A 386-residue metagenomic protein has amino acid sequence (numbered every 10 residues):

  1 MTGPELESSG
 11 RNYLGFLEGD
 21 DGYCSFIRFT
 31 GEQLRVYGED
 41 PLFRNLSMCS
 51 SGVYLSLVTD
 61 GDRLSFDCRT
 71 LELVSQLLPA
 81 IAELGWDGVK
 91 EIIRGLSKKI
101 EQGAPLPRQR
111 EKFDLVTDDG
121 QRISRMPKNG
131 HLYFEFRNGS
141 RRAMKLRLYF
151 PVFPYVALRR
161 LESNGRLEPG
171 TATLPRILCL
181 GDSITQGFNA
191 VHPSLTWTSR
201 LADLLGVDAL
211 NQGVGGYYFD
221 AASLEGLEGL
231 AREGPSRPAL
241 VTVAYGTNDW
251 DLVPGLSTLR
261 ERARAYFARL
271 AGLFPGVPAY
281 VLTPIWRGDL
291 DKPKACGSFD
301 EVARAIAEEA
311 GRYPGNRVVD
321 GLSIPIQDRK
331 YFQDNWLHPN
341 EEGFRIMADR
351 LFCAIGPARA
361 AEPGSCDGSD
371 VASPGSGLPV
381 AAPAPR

Functional and structural regions predicted by a protein language model:
M1-I177, A354-R386: N-terminal secretory targeting modules
G61, L224-R386: Alpha-helical cap/lid subdomain in secreted, periplasmic, or secretory-pathway luminal O-acyl-processing enzymes
F66, L210-G213, V281: A structural signal for short, well-ordered beta-strand segments and their strand-loop junctions that often border
N138-S140, F150-G215, L224-E233: Serine-esterase "nucleophile elbow" of acetyl-processing enzymes
T196, D220, N340: Residue-level signal for threonine
N211-A221, D251, W336: Acidic/histidine-rich helix-loop elements that form or flank divalent-metal/phosphate-binding sites at the catalytic
